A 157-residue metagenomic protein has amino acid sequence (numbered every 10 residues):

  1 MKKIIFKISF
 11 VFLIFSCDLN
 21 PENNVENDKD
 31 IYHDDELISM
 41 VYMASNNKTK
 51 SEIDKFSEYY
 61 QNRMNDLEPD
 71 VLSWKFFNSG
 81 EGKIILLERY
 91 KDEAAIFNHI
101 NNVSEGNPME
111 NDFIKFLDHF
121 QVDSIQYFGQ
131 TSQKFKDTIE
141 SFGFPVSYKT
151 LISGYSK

Functional and structural regions predicted by a protein language model:
I4-I14: Sec-dependent N-terminal signal peptides
C17-I84, K91-N102, D118-K157: Short S/T/G/P-rich N-terminal loop/turn motif that feeds into the first structured element of a domain
D112-L117: Short, flexible, solvent-exposed loop/turn segments with mixed acidic/basic and small polar residues
